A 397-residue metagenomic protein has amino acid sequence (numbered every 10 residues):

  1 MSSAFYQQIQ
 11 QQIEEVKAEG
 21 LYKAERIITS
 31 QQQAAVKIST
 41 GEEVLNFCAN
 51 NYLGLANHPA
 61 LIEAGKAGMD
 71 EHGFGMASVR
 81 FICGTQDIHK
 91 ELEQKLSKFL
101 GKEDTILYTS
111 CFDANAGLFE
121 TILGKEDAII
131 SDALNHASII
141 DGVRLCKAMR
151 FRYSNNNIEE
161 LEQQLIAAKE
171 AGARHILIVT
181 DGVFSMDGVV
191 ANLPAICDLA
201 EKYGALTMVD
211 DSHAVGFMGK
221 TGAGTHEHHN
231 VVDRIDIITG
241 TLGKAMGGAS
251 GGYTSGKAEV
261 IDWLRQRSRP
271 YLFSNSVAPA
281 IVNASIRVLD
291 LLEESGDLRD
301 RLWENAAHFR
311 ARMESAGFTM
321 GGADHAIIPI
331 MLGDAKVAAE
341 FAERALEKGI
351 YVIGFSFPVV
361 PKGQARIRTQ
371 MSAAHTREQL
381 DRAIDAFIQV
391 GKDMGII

Functional and structural regions predicted by a protein language model:
Q10, E15-F74, A205: N-terminal "arm"/small-domain region of PLP-dependent enzymes with the aminotransferase-like
N51, F151, N155-V209: Active-site phosphate-binding strand-loop segment of PLP-dependent enzymes
P59, E63-A67, E71, Q94 (+3 more regions): PLP-dependent enzyme catalytic core of the Aspartate aminotransferase-like
V79-T85, E93-G117: Short loop-beta-helix segment that forms the pyridoxal 5′-phosphate
G101, K125, L145-K147, Y203 (+1 more regions): Short, structured coil segments at secondary-structure junctions
L118-A137: Conserved PLP-anchoring active-site segment centered on the Schiff-base-forming lysine
Y203-L206, H213, M218-D324, V337: Active-site C-terminal subdomain of aminotransferase-like
D300-F309, E314-G349, V359, G363-Q364 (+1 more regions): Conserved PLP-binding catalytic core of the aspartate aminotransferase-like
